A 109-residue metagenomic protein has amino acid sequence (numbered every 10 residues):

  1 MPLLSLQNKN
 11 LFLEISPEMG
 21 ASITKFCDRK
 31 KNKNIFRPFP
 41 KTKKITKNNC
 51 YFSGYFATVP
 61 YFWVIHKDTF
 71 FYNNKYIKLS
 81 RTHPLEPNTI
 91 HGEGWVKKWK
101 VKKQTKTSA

Functional and structural regions predicted by a protein language model:
M1-A109: Surface-exposed acidic/polar loop and edge beta-strand patches at domain peripheries
